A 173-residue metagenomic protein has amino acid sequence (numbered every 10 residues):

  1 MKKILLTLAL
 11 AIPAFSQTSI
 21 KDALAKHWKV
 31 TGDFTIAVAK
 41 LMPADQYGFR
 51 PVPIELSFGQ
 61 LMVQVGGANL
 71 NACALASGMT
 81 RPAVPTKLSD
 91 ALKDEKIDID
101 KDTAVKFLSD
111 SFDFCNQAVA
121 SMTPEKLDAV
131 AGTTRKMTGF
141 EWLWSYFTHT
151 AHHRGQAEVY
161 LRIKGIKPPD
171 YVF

Functional and structural regions predicted by a protein language model:
K3-P13: Sec-dependent N-terminal signal peptides
A25, K29, D33-I36, Q46-D90 (+1 more regions): Short, contiguous alpha-helical
K93-V130, E141-H149: Acidic/histidine-rich alpha-helical segments that form the ligand environment of transition-metal centers
